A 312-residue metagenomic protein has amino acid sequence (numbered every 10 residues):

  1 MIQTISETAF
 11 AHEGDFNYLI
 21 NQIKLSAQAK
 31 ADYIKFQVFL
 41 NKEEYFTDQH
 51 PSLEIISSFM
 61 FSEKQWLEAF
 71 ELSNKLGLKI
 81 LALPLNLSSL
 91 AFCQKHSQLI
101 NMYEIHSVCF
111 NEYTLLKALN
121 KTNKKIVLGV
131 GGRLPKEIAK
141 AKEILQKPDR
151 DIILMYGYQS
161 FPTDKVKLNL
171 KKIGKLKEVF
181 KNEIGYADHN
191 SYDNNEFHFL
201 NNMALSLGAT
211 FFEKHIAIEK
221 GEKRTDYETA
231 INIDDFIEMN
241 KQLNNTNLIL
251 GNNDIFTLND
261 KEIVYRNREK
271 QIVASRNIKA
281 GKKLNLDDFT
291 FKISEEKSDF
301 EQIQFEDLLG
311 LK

Functional and structural regions predicted by a protein language model:
M1-K312: Catalytic cores and adjacent flexible loops of soluble metabolic enzymes that perform enolate/carbanion chemistry on
